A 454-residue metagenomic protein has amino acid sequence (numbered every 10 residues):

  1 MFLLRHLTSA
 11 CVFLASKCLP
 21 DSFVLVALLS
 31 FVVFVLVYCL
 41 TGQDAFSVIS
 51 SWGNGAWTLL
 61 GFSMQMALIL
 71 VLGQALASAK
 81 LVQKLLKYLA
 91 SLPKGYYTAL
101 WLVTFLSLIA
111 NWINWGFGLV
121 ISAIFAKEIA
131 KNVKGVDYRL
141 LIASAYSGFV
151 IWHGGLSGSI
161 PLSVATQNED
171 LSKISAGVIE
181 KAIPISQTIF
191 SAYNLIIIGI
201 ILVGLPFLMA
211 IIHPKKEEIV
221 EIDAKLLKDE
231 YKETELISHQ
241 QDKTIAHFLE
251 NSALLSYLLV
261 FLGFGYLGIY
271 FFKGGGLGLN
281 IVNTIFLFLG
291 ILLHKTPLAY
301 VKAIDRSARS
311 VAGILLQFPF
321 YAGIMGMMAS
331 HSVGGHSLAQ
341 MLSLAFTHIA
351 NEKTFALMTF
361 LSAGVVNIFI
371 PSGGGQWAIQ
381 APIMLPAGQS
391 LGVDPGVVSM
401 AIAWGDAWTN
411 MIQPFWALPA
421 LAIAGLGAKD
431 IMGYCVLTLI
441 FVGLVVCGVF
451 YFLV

Functional and structural regions predicted by a protein language model:
M1-S122, A126-I151, I211-I212, E218-L227 (+1 more regions): N-terminal alpha-helical transmembrane segments of multi-pass membrane transport and channel/translocase proteins
F2-F13, D170-A303: Long, contiguous bundles of hydrophobic transmembrane helices that form the permeation core of multi-pass
C18, S22-F31, W52-L81, G275-H336: Core transmembrane alpha-helical segments of multi-pass membrane transporters/permeases
D21, W57-S63, A90-W101, V133-L141 (+4 more regions): Membrane-interfacial loop-to-helix junctions in multi-pass transporters
L25-C39, M66-Q74, S107-L108, S147-G155 (+6 more regions): Hydrophobic core segments of alpha-helical transmembrane domains in multi-pass membrane transport and ion-translocation
L92-F125, F318-H331, S343-P386, S390-L391: Hydrophobic alpha-helical transmembrane segments of multi-pass integral membrane proteins, predominantly secondary
Y96-N111, G135-S159, S163, I179-S186 (+2 more regions): Alpha-helical transmembrane segments of multi-pass membrane proteins
F125-V220, W416-V449: Membrane-core helix-loop-helix motifs of multi-pass transport proteins
